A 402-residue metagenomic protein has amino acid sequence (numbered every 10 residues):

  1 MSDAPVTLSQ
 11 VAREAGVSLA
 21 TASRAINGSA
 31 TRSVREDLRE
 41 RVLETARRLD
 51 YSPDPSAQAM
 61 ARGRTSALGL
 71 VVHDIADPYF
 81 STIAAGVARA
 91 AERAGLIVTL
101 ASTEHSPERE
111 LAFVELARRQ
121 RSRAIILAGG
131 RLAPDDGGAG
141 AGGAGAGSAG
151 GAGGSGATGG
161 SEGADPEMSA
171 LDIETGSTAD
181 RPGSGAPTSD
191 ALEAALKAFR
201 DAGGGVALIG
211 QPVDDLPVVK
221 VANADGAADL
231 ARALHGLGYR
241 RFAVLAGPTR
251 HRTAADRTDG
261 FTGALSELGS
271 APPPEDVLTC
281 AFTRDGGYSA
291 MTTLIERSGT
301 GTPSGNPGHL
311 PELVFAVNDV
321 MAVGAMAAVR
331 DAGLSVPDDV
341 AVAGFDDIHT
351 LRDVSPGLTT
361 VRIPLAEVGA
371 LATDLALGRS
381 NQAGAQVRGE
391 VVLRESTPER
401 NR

Functional and structural regions predicted by a protein language model:
M1-G63, G145: N-terminal helix-turn-helix DNA-binding module of bacterial transcription factors
S2-D3, P55, A67-R232, G236: Alpha-helical recognition/docking segments in bacterial nutrient-uptake and carbohydrate-utilization systems
E14, L19-R24, A61-D74, A233 (+1 more regions): Short beta-strand segments enriched in small/hydrophobic residues
P55, H73-T82, A101-R109, R131-L132 (+7 more regions): Hinge/beta->alpha junction and helix N-cap segments in small-molecule ligand-binding domains
E110-R121, Y288-G308: Short, well-structured alpha-helical segments in soluble
S122-G130, G205, A243-L245, V277 (+2 more regions): Periplasmic-binding protein-like
R240-R241, P272-D276, S335-A341: Short acidic capping loops at alpha-helix termini that bridge into adjacent secondary structure
I295-R402: Flexible loop/turn connectors
